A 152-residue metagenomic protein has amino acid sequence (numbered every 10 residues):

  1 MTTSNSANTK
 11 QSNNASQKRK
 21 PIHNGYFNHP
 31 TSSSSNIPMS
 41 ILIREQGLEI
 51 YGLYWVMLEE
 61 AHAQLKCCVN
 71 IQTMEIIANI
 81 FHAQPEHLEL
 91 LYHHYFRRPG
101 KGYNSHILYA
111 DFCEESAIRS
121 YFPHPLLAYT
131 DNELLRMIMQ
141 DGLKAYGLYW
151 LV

Functional and structural regions predicted by a protein language model:
M1-P38, L42, C68-G147: Winged-helix/helix-turn-helix nucleic-acid-interaction surface
E45-N70, L143-V152: Short helix->loop/beta-hairpin flanking segments within DNA-binding domains
